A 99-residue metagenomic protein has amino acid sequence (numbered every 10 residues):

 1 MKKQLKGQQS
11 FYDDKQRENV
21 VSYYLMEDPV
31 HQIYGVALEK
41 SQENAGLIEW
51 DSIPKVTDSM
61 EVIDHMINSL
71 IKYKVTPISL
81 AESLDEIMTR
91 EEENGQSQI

Functional and structural regions predicted by a protein language model:
M1-S22: Negatively charged, low-complexity tracts enriched in Asp/Glu with abundant Ser/Thr
Q4-G7, M26, Q96-I99: Long, contiguous N-terminal structural blocks used for assembly/anchoring
F11, S22-Y23, I33, K72: Intrinsically disordered, low-complexity N-terminal regions enriched in serine/proline/glycine with scattered basic
E18-D28, G95: A positively charged, amphipathic N-terminal helix/segment that binds anionic biomolecules
V30-S52: A short, structured beta-strand/loop element
N44-I99: Mixed-charge, Lys/Arg-enriched low-complexity segments
